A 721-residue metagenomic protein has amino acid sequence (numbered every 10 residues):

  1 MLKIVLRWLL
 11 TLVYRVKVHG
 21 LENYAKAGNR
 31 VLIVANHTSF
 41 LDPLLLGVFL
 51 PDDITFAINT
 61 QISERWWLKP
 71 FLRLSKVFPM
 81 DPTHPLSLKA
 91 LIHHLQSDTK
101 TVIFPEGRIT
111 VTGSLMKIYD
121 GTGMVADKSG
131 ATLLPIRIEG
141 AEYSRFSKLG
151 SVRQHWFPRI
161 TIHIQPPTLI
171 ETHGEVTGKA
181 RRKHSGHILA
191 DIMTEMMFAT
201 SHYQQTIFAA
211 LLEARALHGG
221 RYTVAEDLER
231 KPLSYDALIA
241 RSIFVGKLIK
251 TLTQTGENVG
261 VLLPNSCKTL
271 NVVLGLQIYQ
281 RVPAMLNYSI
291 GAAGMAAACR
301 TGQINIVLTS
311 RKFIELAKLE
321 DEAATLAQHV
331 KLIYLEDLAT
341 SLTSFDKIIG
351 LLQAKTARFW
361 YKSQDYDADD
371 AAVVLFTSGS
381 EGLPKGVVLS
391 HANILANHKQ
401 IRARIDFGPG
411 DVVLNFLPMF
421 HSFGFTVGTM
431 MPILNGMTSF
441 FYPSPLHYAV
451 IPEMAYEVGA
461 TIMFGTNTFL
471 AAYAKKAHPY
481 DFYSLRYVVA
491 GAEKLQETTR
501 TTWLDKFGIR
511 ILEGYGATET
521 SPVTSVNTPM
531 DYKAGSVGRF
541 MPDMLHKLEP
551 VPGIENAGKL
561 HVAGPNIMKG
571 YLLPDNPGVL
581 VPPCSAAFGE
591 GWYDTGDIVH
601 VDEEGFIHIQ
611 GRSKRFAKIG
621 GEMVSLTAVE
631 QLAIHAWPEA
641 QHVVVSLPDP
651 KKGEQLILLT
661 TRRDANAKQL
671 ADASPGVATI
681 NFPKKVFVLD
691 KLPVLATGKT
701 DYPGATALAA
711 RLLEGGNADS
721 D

Functional and structural regions predicted by a protein language model:
T251, I278-G350, G459, I657 (+1 more regions): Structural core segment of the AMP-binding/adenylate-forming
V307, G564, K569-G570, G596-N681 (+1 more regions): AMP-binding/adenylate-forming catalytic core of the ANL superfamily
K331-E336, A617, V645-P648, I657-T661 (+1 more regions): Conserved C-terminal "lid"/linker of ANL adenylate-forming enzymes
L332-L335, A339-F376, L383, D406-V412: Conserved pre-ATP/AMP-binding loop-to-beta segment of ANL
L335, G350-L352, A460-G465, A474-K533 (+2 more regions): Gly/Ser/Thr-rich phosphate-binding loop
L395-V412, F420-I462, K476: Conserved AMP-binding/adenylation subdomain of ANL enzymes
G508, Y532, N566-G596, S613 (+2 more regions): Conserved ANL (AMP-binding/adenylate-forming) active-site segment centered on the GW(Y/F)…HTG consensus within
R539-D543, P552-A586, E622-V624: Conserved ATP/PPi-binding loop(s) of AMP-dependent carboxylate-activating enzymes
